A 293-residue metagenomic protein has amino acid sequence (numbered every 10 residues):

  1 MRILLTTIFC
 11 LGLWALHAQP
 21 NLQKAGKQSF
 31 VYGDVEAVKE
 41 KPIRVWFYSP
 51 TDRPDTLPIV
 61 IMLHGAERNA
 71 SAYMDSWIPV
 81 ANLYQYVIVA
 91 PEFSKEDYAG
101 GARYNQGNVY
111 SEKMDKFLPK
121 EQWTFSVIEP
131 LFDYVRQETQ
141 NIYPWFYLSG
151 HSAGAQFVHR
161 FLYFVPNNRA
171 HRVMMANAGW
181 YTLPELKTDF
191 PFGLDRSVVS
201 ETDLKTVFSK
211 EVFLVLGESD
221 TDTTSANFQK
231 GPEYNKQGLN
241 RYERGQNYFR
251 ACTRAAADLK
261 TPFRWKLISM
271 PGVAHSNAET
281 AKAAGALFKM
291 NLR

Functional and structural regions predicted by a protein language model:
M1-P20: Bacterial Sec-dependent N-terminal signal peptides
L16-I59, N69-A72, L83, K113-K116 (+10 more regions): A domain-start/cap signature at the N-terminus of enzymes
R53-L57, M62-A99, T182-L183: Short substrate-entry loop that stabilizes the transition state in hydrolases
I61-L63, A176, L216, M270: Alpha/beta-hydrolase
H64, G150-R160: Glycine-rich nucleophile elbow surrounding the catalytic serine of serine-hydrolase chemistry
S94-Q122, N227-F228: Cap/lid segment of the alpha/beta-hydrolase catalytic domain
H171-R254: The feature captures the conserved acid-bearing segment of alpha/beta-hydrolase catalytic domains
E243-R293: C-terminal catalytic histidine-bearing segment of alpha/beta-hydrolase fold enzymes
